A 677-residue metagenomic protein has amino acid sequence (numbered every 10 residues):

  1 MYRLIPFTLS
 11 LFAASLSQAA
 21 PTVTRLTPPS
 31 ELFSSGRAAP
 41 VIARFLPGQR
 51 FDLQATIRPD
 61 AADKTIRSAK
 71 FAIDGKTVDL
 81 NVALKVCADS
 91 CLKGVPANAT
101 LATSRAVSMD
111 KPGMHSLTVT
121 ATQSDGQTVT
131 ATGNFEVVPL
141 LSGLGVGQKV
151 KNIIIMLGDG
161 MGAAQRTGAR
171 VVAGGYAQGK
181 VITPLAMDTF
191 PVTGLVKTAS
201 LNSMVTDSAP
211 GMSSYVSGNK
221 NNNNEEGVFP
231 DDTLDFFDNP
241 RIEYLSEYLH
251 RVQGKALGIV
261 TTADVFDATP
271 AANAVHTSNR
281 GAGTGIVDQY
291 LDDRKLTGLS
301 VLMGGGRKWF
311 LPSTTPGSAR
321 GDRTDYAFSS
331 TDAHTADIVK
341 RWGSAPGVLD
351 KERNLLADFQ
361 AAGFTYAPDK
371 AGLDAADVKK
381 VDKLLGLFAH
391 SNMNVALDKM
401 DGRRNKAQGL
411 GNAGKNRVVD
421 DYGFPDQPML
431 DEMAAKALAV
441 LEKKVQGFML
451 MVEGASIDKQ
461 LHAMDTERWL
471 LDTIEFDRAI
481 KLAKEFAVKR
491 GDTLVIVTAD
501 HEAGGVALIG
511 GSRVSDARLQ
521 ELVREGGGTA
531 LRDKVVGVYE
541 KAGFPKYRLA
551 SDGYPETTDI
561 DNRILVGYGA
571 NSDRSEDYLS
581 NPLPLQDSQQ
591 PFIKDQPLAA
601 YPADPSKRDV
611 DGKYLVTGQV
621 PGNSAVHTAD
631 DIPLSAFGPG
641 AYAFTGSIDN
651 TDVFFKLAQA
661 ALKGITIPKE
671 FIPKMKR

Functional and structural regions predicted by a protein language model:
M1-Q18: Gram-negative bacterial Sec-dependent N-terminal signal peptides
A19-P47: Short, compositionally biased P/S/T/A/G/V-rich stretches that sit at domain boundaries
A43, F51-A61: Aromatic/hydrophobic beta-strand junction motif of beta-rich domains
D74-A97: Solvent-exposed serine/threonine-rich low-complexity stretches and specific carbohydrate-binding patches
C87-G94, K151-N152, G158-S213, F266-K676: A post-motif C-terminal structural segment
A106-M114: Surface-exposed, short loops/turns at beta-strand junctions within beta-sandwich domains
V119-A121: Conserved structural position at the C-terminal beta-strand of extracellular beta-sandwich adhesion modules
T128-V137: Edge beta-strands of extracellular beta-sandwich domains
